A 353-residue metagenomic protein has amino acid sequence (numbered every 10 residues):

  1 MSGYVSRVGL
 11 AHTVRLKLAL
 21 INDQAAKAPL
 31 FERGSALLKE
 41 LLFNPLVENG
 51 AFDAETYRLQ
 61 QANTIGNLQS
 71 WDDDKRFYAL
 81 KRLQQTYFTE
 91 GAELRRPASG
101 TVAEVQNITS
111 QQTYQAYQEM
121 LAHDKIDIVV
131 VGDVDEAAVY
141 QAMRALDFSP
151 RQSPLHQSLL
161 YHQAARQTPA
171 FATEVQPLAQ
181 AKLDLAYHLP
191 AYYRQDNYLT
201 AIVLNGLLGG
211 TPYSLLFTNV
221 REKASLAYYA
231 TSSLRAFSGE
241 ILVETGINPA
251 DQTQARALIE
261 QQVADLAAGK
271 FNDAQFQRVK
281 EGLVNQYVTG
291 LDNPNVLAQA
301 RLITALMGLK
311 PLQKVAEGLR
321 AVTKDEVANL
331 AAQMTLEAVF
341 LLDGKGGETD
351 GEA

Functional and structural regions predicted by a protein language model:
M1, L185, D196-L208, V220: Active/ligand-binding-proximal structured segments within catalytic/core domains that scaffold catalytic residues
M1-N44, F77-G100, K125-V131, L185 (+4 more regions): M16 family metallopeptidases and their MPP-like homologs
P45-L68, H156-A164, Q261, D265-G290: Acidic/histidine-enriched alpha-helical segments
W71-D72: Glycine-rich, mobile lid/loop segments that gate access to catalytic sites or pores
A103, E119-Y192, E348-A353: An aromatic/glycine/proline-enriched structural segment found at the starts of mature extracellular/organellar domains
S158-H162, L199, F217-T218: Phosphate-proximal small/polar/acidic motifs at interfaces that engage nucleotide phosphates, polyphosphates
V322-N329: A short, acidic, amphipathic alpha-helical segment used as a generic capping/interface helix at domain edges
